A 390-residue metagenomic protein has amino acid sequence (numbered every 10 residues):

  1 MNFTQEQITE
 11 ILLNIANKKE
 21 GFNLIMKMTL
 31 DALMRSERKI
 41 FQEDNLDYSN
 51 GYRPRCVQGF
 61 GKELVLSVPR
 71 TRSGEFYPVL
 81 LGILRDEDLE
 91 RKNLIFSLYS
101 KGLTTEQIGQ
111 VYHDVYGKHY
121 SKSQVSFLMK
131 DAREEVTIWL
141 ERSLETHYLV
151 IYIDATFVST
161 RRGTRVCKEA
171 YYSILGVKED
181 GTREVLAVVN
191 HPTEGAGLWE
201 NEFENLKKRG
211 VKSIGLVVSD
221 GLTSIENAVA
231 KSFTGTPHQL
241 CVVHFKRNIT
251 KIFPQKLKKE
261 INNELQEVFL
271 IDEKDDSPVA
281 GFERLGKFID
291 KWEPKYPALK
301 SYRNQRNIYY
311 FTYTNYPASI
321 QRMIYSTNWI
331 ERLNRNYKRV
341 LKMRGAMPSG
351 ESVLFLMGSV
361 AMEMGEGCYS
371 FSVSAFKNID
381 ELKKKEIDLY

Functional and structural regions predicted by a protein language model:
M1-A32, S73: Residue-centric detector for conserved, function-critical "anchor" positions in compact interaction modules
M1-F3, E267-Y390: Acidic/histidine-rich catalytic cores and adjacent linkers of DNA breakage/strand-transfer/modification proteins
T4-T9, M26-T29, N45, R53-P54 (+1 more regions): Electropositive nucleic-acid engagement tracts
I8-G21, P78-G82, L89-K92, V111-V115 (+2 more regions): Short hinge/gating elements
N50-K101, Y120-F127, T146: Basic, short loop/linker segments at the boundary and entry of helix-turn-helix/winged-helix-like folds
S67-R72, V79-L84, K118, D131-V218 (+4 more regions): RNase H-like nuclease fold core
L216-T223, A228-Q266: Conserved beta-strand -> loop -> alpha-helix junction used to position metal-binding or nucleic-acid-contacting
